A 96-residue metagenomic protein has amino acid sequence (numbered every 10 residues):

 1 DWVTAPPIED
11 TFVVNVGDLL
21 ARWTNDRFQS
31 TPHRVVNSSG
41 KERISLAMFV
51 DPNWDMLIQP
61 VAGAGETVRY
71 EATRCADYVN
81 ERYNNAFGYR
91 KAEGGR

Functional and structural regions predicted by a protein language model:
D1-R96: C-terminal flanking tails of non-heme Fe-dependent oxygenases
